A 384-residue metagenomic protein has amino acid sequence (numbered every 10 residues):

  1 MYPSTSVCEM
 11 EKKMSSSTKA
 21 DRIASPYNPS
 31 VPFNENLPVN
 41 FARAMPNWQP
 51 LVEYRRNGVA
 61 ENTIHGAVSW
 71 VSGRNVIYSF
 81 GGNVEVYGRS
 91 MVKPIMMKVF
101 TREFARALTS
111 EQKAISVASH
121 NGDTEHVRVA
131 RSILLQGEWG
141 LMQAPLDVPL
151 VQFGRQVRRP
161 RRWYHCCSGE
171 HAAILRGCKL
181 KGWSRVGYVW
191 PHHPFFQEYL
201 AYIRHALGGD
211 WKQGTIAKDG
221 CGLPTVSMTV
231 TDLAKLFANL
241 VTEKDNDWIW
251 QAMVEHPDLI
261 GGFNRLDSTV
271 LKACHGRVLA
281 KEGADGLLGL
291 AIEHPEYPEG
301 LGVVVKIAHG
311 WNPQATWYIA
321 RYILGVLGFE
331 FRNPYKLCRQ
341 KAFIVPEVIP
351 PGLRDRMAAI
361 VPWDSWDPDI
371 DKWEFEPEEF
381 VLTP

Functional and structural regions predicted by a protein language model:
K12-K13: Polybasic, lysine-rich low-complexity intrinsically disordered segments
K19-E85: Beta-lactamase-like hydrolase cores
K19-W48, S110-Q213, K218-C221, L236-N239: Active-site-adjacent helix/loop patches that line small-molecule binding or acyl-intermediate pockets
N57-A60, Y164, R277-K281: Short Gly/Pro-enriched turn/cap motifs at secondary-structure boundaries
G88-A105, E125: Active-site SXXK
L240-P384: Structured C-terminal helix/loop/strand segments within mature extracytoplasmic catalytic/sensor domains
